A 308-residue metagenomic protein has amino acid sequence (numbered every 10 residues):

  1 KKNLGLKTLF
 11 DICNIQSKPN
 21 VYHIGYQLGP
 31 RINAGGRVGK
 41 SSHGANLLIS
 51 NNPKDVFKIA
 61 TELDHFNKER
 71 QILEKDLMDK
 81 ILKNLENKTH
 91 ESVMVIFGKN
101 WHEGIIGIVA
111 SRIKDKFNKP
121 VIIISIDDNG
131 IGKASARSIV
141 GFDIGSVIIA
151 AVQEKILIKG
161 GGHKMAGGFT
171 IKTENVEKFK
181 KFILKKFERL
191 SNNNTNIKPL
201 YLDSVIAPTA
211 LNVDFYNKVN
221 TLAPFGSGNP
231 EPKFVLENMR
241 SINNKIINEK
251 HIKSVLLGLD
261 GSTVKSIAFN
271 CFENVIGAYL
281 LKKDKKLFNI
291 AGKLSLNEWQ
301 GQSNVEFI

Functional and structural regions predicted by a protein language model:
K1-K181, P199, V205-P208, I246: Hydrophobic helix-and-loop "lid/oligomerization" segment in the mid-to-C-terminal part of catalytic domains
N3, K186-Y279: A contiguous loop/helix-start segment that scaffolds small-molecule binding in enzyme catalytic cores
S125-I126, L294-E298: Short, low-complexity Ser/Thr-rich regulatory SLiMs
G161, V219, K285-L296: OB-fold and OB-like beta-barrel modules that bind single-stranded nucleic acids
V255, I267, A291-K293, I308: Residues located in well-ordered beta-strands
E273-A291: Short nucleic-acid-contacting surface segments enriched for D/E, G, S/T with interspersed K/R
Q300-I308: OB-fold/S1-family single-stranded nucleic acid-binding modules
